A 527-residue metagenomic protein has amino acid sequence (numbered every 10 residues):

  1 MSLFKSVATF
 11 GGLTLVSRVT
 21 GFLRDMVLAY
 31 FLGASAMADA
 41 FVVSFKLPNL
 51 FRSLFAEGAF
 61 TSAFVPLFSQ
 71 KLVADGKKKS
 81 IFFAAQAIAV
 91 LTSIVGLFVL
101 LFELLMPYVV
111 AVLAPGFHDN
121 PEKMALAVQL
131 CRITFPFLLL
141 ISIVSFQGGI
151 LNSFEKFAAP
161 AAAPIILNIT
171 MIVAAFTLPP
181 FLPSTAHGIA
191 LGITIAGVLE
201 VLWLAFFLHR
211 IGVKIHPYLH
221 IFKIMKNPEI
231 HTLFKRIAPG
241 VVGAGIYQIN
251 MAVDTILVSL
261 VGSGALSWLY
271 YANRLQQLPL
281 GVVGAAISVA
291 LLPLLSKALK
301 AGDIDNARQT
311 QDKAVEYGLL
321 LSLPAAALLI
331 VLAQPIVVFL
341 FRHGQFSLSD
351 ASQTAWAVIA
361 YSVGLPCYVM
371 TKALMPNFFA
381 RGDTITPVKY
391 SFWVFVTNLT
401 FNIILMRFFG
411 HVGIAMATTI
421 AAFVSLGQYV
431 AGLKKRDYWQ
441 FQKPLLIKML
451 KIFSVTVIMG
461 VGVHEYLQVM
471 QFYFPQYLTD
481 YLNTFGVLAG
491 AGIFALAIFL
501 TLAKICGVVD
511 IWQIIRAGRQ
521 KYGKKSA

Functional and structural regions predicted by a protein language model:
M1-A527: Membrane-embedded alpha-helical bundles of multi-pass transporters/translocases, especially carrier/permease families
